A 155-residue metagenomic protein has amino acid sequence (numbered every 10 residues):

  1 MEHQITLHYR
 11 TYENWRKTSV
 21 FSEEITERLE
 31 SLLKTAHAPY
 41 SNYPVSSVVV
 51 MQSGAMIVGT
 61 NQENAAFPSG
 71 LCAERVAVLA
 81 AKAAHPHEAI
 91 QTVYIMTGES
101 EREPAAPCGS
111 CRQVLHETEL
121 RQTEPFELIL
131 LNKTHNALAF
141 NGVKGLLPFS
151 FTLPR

Functional and structural regions predicted by a protein language model:
M1-T35, H85-R155: C-terminal binding/interaction regions
H37-P39: Short Gly/Pro-enriched turn/cap motifs at secondary-structure boundaries
N42-M51: Short beta-strand scaffold segments in enzyme catalytic cores
M51-G54, N132-T134: Short acidic-glycine loop/turn motifs at beta-strand connectors
S53-N64, Q91-M96: Glycine/charged-rich beta-loop-alpha catalytic/anionic-binding loops adjacent to active sites
N61-A73: Compact, glycine-rich, soluble single-domain proteins
C72, A80-A89: Active-site- and interface-proximal helix/loop "cap" or "latch" segments in soluble metabolic and energy-transducing
